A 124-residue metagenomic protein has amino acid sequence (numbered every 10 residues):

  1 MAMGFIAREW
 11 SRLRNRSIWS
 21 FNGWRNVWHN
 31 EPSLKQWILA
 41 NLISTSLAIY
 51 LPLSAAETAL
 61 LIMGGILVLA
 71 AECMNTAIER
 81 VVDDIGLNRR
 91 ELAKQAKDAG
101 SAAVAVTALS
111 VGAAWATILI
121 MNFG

Functional and structural regions predicted by a protein language model:
M1-A77, I85, R89-L92, S101-G124: Hydrophobic alpha-helical transmembrane segments
V81: C-terminal "capping" alpha-helix adjacent to the active site of nucleotide-linked donor transferases in cell-envelope
A96: Short basic (Lys/Arg) and small-residue
